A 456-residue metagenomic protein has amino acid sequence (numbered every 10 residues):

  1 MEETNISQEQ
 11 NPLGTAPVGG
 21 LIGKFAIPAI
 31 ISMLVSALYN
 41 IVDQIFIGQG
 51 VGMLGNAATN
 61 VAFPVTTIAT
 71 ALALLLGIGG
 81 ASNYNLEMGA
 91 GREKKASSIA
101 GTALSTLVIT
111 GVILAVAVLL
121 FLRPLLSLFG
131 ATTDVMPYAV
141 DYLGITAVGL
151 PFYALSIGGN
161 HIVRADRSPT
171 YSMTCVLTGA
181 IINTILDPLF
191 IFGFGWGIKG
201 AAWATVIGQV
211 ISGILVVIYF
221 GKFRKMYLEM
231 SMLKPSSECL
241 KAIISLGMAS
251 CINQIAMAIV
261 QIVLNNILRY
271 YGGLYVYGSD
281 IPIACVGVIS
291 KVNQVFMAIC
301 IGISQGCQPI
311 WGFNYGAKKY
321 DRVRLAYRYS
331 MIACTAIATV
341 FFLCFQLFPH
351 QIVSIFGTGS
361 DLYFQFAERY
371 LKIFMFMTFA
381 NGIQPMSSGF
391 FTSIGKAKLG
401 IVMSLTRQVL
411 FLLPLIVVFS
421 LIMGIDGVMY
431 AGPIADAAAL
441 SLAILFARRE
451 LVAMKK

Functional and structural regions predicted by a protein language model:
M1-A26, Y84-P151, G195-M248, W311-F376 (+1 more regions): Short alpha-helical transmembrane segments in multi-pass integral membrane proteins
G19-L38, V42, V65-L72, V148 (+5 more regions): Residue-level signal for short hydrophobic patches within transmembrane helices of multi-pass membrane transporters
K24-D43, I145, S156, G179 (+2 more regions): Transmembrane helical elements of multi-pass membrane transporters/channels
L38-N56, L126-T133, L189-G195, A258-I289 (+4 more regions): Helix-terminus/linker motif at the lipid-water interface of multi-pass membrane proteins
N56-V116, Y153-S172, N265, I283-L343 (+3 more regions): Small-residue-rich hydrophobic transmembrane alpha-helices
G77, T146-R164, S172-A180, A201-I214 (+4 more regions): Short runs within selected transmembrane alpha-helices of multi-pass transporters and secretion channels
V118, H161, D187, I191 (+7 more regions): Structural signal for membrane-spanning alpha-helices in multi-pass inner-membrane proteins, emphasizing helix cores
N183-T184, Q408-L413: Aromatic-anchored segments of alpha-helical transmembrane domains
